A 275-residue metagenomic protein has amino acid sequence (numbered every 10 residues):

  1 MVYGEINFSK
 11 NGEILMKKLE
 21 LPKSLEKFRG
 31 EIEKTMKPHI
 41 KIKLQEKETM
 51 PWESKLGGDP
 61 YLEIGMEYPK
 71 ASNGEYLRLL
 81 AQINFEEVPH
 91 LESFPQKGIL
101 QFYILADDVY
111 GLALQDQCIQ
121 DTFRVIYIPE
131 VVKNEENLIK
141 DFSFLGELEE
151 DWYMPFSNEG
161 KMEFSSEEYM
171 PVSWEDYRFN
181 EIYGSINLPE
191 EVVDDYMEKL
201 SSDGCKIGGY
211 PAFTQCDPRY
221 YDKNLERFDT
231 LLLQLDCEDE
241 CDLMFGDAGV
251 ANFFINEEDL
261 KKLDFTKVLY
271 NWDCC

Functional and structural regions predicted by a protein language model:
G4-C275: Preference for intrinsically disordered or flexible, low-complexity segments and adjacent hinge/connector residues
